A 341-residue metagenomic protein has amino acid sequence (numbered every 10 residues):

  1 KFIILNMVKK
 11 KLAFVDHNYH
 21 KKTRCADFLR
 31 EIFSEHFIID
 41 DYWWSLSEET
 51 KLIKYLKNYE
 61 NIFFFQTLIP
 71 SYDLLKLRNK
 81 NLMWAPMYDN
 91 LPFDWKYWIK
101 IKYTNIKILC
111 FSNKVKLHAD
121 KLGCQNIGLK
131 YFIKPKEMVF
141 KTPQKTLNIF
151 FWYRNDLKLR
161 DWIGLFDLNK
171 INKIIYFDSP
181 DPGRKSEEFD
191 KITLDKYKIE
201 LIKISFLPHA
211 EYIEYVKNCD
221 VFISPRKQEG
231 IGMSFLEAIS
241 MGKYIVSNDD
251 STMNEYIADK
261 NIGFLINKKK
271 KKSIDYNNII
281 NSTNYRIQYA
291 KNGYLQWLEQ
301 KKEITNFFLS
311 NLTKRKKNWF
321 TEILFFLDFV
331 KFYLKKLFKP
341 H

Functional and structural regions predicted by a protein language model:
M7-D73: N-terminal pre-catalytic "stem/leader" segment of glycosyltransferase-like enzymes
P135-K136, Q144-S205: Conserved catalytic-core segment of nucleotide-activated headgroup transferases in glycan assembly
I213, L236-S240, N254-E255: Short alpha-helical segment that forms part of, or immediately flanks, the ligand-binding pocket in carbohydrate-active
E214-C219: Short alpha-helical donor nucleotide-sugar binding micro-motif in glycosyltransferases
K227: Aromatic "clamp/platform" in nucleotide-sugar-dependent glycosyltransferases that forms part of the donor/acceptor
Y244-S247: Short hydrophobic beta-strand element within catalytic cores of glycosyltransferases and related nucleotide-activated
N254-N278: Change "using UDP/GDP/dTDP sugars" to "using nucleotide sugars
K269-Y276, I280-F332: A charged, aromatic-enriched C-terminal amphipathic alpha-helix characteristic of glycosyltransferases across folds
